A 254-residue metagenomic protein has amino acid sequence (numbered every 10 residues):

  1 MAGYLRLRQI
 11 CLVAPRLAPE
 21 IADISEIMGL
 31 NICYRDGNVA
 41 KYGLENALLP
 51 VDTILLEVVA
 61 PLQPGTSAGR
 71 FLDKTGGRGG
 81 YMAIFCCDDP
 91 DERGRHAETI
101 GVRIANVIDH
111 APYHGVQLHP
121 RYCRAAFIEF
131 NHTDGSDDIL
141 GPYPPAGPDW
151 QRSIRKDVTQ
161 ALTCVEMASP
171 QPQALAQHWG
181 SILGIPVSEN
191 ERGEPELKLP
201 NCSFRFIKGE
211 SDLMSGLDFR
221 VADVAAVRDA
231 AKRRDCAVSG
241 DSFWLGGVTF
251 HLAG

Functional and structural regions predicted by a protein language model:
A2-G65: An N-terminus-focused feature that recognizes amino-terminal "leader" regions
R6-L7, C11-L17, G147-E191, L197: Surface-exposed interaction/gating patches
R6-P15, A47-D52, G69-R93, L118 (+3 more regions): Vicinal oxygen chelate
A18-N31, D91-I100, Q171-P186, R233: Amphipathic alpha-helical segments
D36, S67-K74, E194: ER-lumen resident redox/N-glycosylation machinery signature
E57, G94-C164, R192, K198-K208 (+2 more regions): Vicinal oxygen chelate
G65-R70, R78, I100-I104: Short acidic (Asp/Glu) patches
